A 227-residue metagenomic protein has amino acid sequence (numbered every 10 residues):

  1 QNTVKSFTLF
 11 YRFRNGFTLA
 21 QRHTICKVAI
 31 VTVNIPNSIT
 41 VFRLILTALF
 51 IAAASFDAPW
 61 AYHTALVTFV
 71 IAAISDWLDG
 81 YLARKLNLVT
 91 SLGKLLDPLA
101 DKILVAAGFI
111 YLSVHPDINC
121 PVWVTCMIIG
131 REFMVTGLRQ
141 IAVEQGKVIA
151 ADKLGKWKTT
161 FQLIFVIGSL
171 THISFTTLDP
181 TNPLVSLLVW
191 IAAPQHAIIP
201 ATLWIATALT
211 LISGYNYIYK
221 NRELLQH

Functional and structural regions predicted by a protein language model:
F7-F13, F17: Aromatic (phenylalanine/tyrosine) cluster motif
A29-S38, L46-T47, L66-A73, G146-H227: C-terminal membrane-associated helical module and adjoining short loops/tails
T32, D79, A83-L104, G146-K158: Juxtamembrane helix-capping/reentrant segments at transmembrane boundaries
R43-T47, L99-F109, V135-T136, K158-L170: Core segments of transmembrane alpha-helices that mediate helix-helix packing or line hydrophobic substrate/ligand
L46-L92, G108-G130, P194-L209: Membrane-embedded alpha-helical segments that form the functional core of polytopic membrane enzymes, especially those
